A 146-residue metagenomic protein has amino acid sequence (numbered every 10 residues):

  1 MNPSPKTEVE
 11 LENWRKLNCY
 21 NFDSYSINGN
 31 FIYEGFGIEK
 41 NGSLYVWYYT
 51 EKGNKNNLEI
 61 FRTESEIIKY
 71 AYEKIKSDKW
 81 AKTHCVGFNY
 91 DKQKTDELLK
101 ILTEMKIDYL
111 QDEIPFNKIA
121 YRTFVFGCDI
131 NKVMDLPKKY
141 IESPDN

Functional and structural regions predicted by a protein language model:
M1-S26, D78, K132-P144: Negatively charged, low-complexity tracts enriched in Asp/Glu with abundant Ser/Thr
P5, F61-R62, N89, G127: Conserved aromatic
L17-Y33, L98-D108: Short, solvent-exposed secondary-structure boundary motifs
I27-N56, K74: Short aromatic-glycine-(Arg/Gly/Cys) micro-motifs in beta-strand/loop hairpins
L58-K79: Short, structured interface segments
K69-E73, T103-Q111: Short amphipathic beta-strand starts and helix->beta connectors
D78-D108: Intrinsically disordered, low-complexity charged/polar segments
E113-N146: Structured core of small recognition/catalytic domains
